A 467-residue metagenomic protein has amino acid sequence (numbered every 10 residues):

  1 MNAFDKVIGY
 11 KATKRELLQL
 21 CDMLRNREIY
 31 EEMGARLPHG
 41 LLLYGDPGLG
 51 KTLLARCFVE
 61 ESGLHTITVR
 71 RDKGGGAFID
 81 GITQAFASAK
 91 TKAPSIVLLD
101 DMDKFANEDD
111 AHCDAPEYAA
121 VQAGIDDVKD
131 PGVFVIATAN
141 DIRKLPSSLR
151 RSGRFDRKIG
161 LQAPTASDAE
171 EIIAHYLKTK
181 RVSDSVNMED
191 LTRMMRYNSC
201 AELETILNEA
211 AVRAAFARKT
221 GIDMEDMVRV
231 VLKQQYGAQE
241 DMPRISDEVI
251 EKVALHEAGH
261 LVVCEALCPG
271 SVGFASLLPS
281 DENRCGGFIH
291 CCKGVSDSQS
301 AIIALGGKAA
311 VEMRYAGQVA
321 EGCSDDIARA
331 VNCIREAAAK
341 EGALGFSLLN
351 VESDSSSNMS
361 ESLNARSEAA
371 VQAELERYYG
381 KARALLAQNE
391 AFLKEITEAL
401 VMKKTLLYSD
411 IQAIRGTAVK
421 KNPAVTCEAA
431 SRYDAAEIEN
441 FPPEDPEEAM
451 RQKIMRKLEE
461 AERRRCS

Functional and structural regions predicted by a protein language model:
N2-T192: Walker A/P-loop NTP-binding motif of AAA+ ATPase domains
Y10, S199, H256: Short, conserved phosphate/pyrophosphate- and ester-handling motifs at nucleotide-, phospho-/glycolipid
D46, I250-A254, L261-S467: Soluble catalytic regions of large protease machineries
D103, A258-H260: Short active-site segment of divalent metal-dependent hydrolases/proteases that encodes the spacing between
F134, S147, L161-D226, G237 (+2 more regions): Conserved C-terminal "switch" segment of AAA+ ATPases
V230-Q234: Terminal C-lobe "cap" of eukaryotic-type protein kinase domains
E240-V253: Short pre-active-site segment immediately N-terminal to the catalytic Zn-binding motif
